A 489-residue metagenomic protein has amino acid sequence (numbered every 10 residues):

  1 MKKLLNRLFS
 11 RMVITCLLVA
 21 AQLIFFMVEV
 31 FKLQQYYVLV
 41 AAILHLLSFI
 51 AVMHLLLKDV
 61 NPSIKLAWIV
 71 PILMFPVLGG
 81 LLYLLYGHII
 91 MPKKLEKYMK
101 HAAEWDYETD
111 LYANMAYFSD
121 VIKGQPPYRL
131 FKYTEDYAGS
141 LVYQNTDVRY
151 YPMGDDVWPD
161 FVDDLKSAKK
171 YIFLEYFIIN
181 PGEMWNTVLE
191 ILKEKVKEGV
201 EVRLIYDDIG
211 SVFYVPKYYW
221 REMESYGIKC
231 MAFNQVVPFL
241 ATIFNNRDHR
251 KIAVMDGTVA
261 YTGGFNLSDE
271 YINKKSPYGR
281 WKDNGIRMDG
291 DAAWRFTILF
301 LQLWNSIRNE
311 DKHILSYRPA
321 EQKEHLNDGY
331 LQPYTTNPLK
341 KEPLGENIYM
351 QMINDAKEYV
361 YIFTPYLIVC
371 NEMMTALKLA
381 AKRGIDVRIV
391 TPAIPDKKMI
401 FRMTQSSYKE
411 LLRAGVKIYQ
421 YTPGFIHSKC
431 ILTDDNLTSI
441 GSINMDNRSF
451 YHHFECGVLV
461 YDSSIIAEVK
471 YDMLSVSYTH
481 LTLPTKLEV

Functional and structural regions predicted by a protein language model:
M1-N347, Q351, D355, P395 (+6 more regions): N-terminal localization/anchoring segments of enzymes in phospholipid and broader phosphate metabolism
E201-V202, D386-R388: Residues at the starts of beta-strands that form the adenosine-phosphate
I252-A253, K429-I431: Short beta-strand scaffold segments in enzyme catalytic cores
T336, F363-T364, T391, Y421 (+1 more regions): Thr-Gly-centered strand-to-loop micro-motif
Y366-I385: Helical hairpin unit composed of two closely spaced alpha helices linked by a short loop
E372-T375, I389-T391, D396-R413: Extended hydrophobic/aromatic segments used for targeting, binding, or gating
